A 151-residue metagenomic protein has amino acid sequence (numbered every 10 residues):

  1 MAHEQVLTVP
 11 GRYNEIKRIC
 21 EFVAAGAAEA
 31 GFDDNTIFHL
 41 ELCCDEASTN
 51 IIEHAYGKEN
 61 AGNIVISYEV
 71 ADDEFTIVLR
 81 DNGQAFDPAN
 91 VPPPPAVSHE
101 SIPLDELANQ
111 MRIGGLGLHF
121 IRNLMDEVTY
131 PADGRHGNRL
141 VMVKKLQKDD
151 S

Functional and structural regions predicted by a protein language model:
M1-V6, I52-S151: Conserved beta-strand-loop-beta-strand hairpin that lines the nucleotide-binding pocket of ATP/GTP-utilizing enzymes
A2-N35: Helix-loop-beta hinge of the Bergerat
Y13-I16, I37, E41, A61 (+1 more regions): Short, structured helix-loop boundary elements
C20-A25, F38, A89-N90, H99-E100: Short hydrophobic/aromatic-rich motifs at helix boundaries and adjacent loops
V23-D45, T49, Q110-M111: Conserved short strand/loop->alpha-helix "switch" segment adjacent to the catalytic nucleotide/phosphoryl-transfer site
